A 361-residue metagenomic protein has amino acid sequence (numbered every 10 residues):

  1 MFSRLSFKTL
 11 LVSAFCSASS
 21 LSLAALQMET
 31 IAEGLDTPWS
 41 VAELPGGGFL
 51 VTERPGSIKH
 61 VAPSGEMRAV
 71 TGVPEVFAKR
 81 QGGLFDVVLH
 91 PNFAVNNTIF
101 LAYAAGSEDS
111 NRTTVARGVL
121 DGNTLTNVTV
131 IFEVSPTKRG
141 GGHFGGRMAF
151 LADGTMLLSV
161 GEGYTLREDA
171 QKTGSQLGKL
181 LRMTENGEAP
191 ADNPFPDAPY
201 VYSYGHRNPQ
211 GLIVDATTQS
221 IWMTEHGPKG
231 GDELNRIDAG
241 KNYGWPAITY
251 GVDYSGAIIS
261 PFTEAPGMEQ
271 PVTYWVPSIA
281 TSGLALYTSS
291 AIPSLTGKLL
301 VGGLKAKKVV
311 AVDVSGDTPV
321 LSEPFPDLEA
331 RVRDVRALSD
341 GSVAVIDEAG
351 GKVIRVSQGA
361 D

Functional and structural regions predicted by a protein language model:
F2-L11: Bacterial N-terminal signal peptides that target proteins for export
S19-S20: N-terminal signal peptide c-region/cleavage motif recognized by signal peptidases
L23-T165, G211-V214, Q219-M223, P277-S315 (+1 more regions): Acidic, Gly/Ser/Thr-rich repeat motifs that build Ca2+-stabilized beta-propeller blades
A24-D36, D197, G267-T273, P319-E323: A short helix->beta-strand "capping" segment at the edge of beta-propeller domains
R68-G82, V128-F144, E185-Y202, W245-V276: Surface-exposed loop and turn segments in beta-propeller and other repeat-based domains that flank or scaffold
T114-G122, T173-E185, I237: Beta-propeller blade signature
L158-L177, G231-E233, I237: Short, conserved, GDST-rich strand-edge loop motifs in beta-rich repeat architectures
P319-S339: Conserved blade-ending motifs and adjacent loop-strand segments that build the rim/top face of beta-propeller domains
